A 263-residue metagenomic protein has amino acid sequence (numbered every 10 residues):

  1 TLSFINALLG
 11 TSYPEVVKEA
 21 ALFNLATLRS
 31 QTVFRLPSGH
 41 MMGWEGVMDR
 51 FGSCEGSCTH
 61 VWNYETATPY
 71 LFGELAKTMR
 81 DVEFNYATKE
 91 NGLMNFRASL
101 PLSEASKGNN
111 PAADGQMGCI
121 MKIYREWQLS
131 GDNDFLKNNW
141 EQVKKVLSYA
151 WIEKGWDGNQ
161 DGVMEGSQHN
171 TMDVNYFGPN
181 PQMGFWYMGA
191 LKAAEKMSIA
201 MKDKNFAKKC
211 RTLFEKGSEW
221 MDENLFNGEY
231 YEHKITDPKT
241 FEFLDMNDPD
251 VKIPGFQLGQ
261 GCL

Functional and structural regions predicted by a protein language model:
T1, F96-M117, W151-L263: The feature captures the catalytic groove of carbohydrate-active enzymes
T1-K154, E165-M172, P179, V251-L263: Substrate-binding groove/exosite segments of carbohydrate-active enzymes
